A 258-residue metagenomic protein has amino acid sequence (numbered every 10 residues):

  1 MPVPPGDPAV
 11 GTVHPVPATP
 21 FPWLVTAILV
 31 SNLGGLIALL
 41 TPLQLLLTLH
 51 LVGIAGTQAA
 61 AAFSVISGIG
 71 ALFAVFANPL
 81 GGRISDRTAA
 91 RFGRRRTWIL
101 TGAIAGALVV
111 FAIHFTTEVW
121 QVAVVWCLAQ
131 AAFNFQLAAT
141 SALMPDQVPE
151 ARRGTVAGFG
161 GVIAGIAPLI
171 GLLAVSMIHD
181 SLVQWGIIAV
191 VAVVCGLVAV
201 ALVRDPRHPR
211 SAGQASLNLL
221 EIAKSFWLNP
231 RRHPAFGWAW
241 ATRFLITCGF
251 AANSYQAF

Functional and structural regions predicted by a protein language model:
V3-P22, P206-A241: Juxtamembrane intracellular "pre-TM" segments in multi-pass secondary transporters
G6-A71, G237-T242, I246-F258: Helix-loop boundary and gating motifs at the non-cytosolic
F63-S85: Central cavity-lining transmembrane alpha-helices of secondary-active solute carriers, predominantly the Major
G70-V75, G154-S176: Glycine-rich segments within core transmembrane alpha-helices of 12-TM secondary carriers
R87-G102: Cytoplasmic membrane-interface "Motif A"-like loop-to-helix N-cap segments of 12-TM Major Facilitator Superfamily
L100-T117: C-terminal ends and interior cores of transmembrane alpha-helices in multi-pass membrane transporters/permeases
T101, V183-A201: Symmetry-related core transmembrane helices of the 12-TM Major Facilitator Superfamily/SLC fold
L128-V162: Cytoplasmic helix-loop-helix junction between adjacent transmembrane helices in 12-TM secondary transporters
